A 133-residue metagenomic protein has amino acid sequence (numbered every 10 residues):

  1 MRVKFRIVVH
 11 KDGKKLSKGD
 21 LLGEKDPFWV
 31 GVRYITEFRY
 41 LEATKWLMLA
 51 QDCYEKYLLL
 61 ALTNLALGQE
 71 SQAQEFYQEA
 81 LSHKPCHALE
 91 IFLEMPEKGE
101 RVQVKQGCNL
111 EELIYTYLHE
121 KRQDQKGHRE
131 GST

Functional and structural regions predicted by a protein language model:
G19-F28, D52-Y57: Generic helix N-cap/helix-start motif at coil->alpha-helix transitions
K25, W29, L59, A66 (+2 more regions): "A position-specific structural signal for the A-helix of alpha-solenoid helical repeats
E55-L60, S82-M95: Boundary/linker segments of alpha-helical solenoid repeat arrays
F92-T133: Terminal, low-structured helical/coil segments at or just beyond the last alpha-helical repeat
